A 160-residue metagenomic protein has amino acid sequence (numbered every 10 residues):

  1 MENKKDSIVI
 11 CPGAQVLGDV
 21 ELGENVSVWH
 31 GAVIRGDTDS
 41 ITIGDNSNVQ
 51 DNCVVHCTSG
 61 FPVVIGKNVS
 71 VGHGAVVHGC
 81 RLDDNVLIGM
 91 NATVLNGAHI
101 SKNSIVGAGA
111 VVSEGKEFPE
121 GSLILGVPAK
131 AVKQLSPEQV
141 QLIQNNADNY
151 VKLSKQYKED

Functional and structural regions predicted by a protein language model:
M1-K5, D37, I43-D45, D51-C53 (+2 more regions): Glycine-rich hexapeptide-repeat left-handed beta-helix
N3-N48, N52-C57: A positional/architectural concept
A14-L17, N68-H73: Short N-terminal helix-initiation segments at or just after the protein's N-terminus
